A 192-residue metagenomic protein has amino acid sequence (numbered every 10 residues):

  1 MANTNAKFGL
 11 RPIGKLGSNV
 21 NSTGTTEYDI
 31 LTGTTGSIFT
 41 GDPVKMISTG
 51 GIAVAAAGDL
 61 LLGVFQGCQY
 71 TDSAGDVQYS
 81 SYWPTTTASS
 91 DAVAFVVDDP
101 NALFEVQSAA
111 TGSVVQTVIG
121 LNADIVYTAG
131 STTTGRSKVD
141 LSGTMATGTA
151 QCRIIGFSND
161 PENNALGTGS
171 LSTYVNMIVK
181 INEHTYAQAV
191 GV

Functional and structural regions predicted by a protein language model:
M1-V192: Surface-exposed, low-hydrophobicity beta-strand/loop segments enriched in small/polar/acidic residues
